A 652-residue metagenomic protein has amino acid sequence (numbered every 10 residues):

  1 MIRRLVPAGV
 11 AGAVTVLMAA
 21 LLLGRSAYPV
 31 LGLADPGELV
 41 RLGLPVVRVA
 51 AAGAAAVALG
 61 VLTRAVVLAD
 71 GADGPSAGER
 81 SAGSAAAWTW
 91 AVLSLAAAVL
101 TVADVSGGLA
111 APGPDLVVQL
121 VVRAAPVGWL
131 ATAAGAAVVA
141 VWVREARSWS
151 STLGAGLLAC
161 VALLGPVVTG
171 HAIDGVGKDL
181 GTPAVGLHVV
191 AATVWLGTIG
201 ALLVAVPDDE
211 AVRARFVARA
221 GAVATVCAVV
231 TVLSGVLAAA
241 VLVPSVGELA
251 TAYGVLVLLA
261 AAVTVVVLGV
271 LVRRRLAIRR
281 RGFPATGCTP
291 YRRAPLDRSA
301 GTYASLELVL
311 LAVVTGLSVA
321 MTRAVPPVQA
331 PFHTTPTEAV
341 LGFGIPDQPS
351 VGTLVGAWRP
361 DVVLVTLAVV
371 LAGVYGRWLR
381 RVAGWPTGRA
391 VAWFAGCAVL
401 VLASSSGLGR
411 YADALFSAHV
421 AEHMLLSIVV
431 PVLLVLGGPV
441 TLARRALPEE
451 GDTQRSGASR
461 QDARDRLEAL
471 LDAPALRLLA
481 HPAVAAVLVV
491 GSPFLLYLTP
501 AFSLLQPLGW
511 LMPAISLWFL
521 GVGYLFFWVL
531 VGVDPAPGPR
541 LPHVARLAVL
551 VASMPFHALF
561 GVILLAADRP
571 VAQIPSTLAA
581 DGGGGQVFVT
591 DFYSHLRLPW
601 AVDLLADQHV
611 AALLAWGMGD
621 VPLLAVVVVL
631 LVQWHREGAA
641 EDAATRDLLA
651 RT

Functional and structural regions predicted by a protein language model:
M1-T652: Alpha-helical membrane segments of multi-pass proteins
